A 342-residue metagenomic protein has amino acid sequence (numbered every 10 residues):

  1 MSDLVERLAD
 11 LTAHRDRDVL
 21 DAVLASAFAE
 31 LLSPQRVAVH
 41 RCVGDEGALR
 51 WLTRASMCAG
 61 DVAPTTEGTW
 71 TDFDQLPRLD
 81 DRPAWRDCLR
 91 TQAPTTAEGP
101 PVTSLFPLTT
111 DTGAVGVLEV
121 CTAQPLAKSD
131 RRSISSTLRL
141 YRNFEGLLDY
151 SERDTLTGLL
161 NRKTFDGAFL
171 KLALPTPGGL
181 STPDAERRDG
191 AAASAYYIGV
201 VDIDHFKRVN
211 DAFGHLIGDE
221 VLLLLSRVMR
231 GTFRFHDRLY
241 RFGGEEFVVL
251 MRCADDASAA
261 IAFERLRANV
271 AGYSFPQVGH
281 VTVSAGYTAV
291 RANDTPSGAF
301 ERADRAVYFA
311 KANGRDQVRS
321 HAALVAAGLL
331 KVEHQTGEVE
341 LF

Functional and structural regions predicted by a protein language model:
R15, A25-A97: Structured interaction and signal-relay segments at domain junctions
A93-T109: A short, aliphatic-rich beta-strand micro-motif
L118-S135: Regulatory loop-to-helix N-cap segments in sensory/regulatory domains that couple ligand/signal detection
D149-L172, T176-L180, V201-H215, L223: Conserved nucleotide-binding and Mg2+-coordinating catalytic segments in signaling enzymes
K163-S194, S226-R234, R252: Short regulatory alpha-helical coupling segments that immediately precede and/or link into cyclic nucleotide signaling
I217-H236, E246: Active-site-proximal alpha-helical element of nucleotidyl cyclase-like catalytic domains and analogous helices
R238-R241: A short pre-motif secondary-structure segment
A260, A289-F342: Catalytic-core segments of nucleotide cyclases and related cyclic-nucleotide turnover enzymes
